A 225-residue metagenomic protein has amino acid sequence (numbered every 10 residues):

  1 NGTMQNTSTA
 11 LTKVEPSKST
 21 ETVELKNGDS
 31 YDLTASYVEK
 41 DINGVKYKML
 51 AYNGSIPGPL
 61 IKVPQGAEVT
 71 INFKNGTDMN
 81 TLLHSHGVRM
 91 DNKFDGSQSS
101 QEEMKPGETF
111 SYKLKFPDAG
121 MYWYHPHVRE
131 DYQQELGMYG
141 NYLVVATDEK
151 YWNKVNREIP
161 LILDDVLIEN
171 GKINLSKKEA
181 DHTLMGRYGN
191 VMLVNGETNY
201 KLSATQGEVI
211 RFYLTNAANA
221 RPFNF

Functional and structural regions predicted by a protein language model:
G2-F225: Histidine-centered copper-binding motifs that mark active-site loops of extracellular/periplasmic copper enzymes
